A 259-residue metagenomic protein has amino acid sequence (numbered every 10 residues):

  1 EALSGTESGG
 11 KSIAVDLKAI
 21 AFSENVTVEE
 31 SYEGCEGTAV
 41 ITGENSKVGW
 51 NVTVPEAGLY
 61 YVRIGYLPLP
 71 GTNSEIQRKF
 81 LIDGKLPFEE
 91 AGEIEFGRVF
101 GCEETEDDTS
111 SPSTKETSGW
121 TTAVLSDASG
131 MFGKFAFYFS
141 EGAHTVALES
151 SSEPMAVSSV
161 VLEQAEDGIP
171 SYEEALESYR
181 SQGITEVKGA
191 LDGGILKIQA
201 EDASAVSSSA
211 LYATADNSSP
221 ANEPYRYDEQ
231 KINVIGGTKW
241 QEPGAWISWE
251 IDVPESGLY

Functional and structural regions predicted by a protein language model:
E1-Y259: Extracytoplasmic
